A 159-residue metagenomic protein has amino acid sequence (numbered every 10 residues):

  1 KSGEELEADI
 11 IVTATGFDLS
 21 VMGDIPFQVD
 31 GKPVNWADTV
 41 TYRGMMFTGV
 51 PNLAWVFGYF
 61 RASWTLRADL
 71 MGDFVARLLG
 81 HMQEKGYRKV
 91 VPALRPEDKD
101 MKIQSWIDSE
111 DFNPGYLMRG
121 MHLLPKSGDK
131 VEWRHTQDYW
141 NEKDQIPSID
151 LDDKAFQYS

Functional and structural regions predicted by a protein language model:
K1-G80, D150-S159: Flavin (primarily FAD) cofactor-binding/catalytic cores of flavoenzymes
N52-S159: C-terminal, flexible cofactor-proximal segment of oxidoreductases
